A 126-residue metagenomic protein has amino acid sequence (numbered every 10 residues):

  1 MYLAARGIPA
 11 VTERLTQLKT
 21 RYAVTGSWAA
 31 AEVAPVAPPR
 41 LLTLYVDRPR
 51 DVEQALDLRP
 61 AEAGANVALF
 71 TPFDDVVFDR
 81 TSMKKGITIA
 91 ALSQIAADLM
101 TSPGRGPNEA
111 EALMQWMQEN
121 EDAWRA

Functional and structural regions predicted by a protein language model:
M1-F73: Short gly/ser-rich loop at a beta-strand->alpha-helix junction or flexible surface loop bordering the NTP-binding
P49-A126: C-terminal regulatory/effector modules of DNA-binding transcriptional regulators
